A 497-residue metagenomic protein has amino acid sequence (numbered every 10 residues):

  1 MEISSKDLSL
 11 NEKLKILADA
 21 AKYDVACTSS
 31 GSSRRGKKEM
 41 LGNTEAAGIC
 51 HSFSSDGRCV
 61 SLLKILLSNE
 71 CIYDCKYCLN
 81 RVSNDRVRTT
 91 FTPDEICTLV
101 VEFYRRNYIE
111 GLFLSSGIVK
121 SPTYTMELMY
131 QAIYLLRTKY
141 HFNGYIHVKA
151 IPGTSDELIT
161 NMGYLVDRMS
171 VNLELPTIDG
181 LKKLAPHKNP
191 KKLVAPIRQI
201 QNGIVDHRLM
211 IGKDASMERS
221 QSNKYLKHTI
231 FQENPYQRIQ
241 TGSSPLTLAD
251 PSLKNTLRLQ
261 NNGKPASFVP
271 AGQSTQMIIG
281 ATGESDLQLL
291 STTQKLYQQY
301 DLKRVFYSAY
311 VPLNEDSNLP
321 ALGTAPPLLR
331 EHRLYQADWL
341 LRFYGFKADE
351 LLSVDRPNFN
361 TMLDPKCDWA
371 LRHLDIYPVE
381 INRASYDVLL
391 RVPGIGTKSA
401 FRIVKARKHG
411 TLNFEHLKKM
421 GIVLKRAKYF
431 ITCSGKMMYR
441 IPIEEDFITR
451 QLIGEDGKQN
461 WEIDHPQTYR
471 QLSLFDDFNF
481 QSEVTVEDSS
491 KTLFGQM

Functional and structural regions predicted by a protein language model:
M1-E70, V423, I431, Y439-M497: Flexible, acidic/Gly-rich N-terminal and inter-domain linker regions that tether and position cofactor-handling modules
L62, C75, L114, V171 (+3 more regions): Conserved, mostly hydrophobic/aromatic
L63-L66, D94-R105: Short, charged beta->alpha transition segments
I65-D94: Canonical Radical SAM [4Fe-4S] cluster-binding loop centered on the CxxxCxxC motif and its immediate flanking residues
C97, K120-L351: Conserved AdoMet/S-adenosylmethionine-binding subsite of the radical SAM
V101-S115, A337: Short Fe-S-cluster ligation motifs
P320-L390, R426-D477: Long, highly charged, low-complexity intrinsically disordered interaction regions that mediate electrostatic DNA/RNA
